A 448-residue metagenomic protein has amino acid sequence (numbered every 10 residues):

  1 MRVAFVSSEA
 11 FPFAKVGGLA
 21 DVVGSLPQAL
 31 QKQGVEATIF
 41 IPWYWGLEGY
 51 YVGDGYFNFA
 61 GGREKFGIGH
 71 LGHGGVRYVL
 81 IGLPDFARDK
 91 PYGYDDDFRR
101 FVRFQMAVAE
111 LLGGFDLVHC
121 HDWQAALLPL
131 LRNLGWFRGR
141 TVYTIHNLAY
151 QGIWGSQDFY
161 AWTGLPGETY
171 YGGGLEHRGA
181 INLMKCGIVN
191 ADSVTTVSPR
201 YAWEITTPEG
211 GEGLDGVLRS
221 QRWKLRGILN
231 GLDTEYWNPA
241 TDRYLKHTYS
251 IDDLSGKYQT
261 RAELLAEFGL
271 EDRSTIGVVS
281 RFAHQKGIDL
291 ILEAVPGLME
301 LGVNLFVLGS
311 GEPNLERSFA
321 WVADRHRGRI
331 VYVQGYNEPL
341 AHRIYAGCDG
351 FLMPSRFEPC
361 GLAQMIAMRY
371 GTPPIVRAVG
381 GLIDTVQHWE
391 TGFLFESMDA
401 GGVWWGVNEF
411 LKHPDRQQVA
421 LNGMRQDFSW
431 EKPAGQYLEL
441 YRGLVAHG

Functional and structural regions predicted by a protein language model:
M1-G448: Catalytic cores of nucleotide-sugar-dependent glycosyltransferases that transfer UDP/GDP/TDP-activated
